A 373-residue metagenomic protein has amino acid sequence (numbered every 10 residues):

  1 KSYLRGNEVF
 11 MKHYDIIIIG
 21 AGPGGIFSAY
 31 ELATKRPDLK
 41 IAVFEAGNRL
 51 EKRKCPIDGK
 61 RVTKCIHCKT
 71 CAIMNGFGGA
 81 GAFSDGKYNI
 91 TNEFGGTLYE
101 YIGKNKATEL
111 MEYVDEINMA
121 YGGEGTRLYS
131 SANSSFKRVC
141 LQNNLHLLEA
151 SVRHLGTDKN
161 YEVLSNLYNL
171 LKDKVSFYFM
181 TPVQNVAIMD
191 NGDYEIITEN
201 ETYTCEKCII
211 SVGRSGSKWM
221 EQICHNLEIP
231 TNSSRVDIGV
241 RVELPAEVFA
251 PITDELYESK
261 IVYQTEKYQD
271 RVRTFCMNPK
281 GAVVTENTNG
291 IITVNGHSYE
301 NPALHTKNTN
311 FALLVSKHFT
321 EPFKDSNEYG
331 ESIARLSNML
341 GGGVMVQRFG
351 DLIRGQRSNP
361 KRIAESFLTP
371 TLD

Functional and structural regions predicted by a protein language model:
K1-F10: N-terminal amphipathic/basic-hydrophobic helices that include classical n-h-c signal peptides and signal-anchor
F10-N92, A132-S134, R138-D373: Residues forming the flavin
G76-T126: Dinucleotide-binding Rossmann-like beta1-alpha1 core, especially the glycine-rich loop that anchors the ADP
